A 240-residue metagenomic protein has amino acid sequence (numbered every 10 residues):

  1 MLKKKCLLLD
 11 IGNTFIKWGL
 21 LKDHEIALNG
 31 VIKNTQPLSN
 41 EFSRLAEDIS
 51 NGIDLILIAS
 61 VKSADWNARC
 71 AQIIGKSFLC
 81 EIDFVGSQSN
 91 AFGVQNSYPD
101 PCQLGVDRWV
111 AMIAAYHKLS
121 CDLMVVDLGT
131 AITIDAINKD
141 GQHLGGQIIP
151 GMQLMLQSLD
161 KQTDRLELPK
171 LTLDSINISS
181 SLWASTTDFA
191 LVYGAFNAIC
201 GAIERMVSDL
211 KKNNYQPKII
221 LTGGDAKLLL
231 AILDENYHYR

Functional and structural regions predicted by a protein language model:
M1-A27, A115, C121-H143, L159: Gly/Thr-rich phosphate-binding beta-strand-loop-beta motif of the actin/hexokinase/Hsp70
M1-K3, F92-L123: Conserved phosphate-binding catalytic cores of ATP/NTP-utilizing and phosphoryl-transfer enzymes
M1-N90: N-terminal glycine/serine-rich phosphate-binding loop of ATP-dependent small-molecule kinases, especially carbohydrate
F15, A59-W66, Y193, Y215-L233 (+1 more regions): Glycine-rich phosphate-binding loops at beta-strand->alpha-helix junctions
G30, I176-K218, N236-H238: Adenine-nucleotide phosphate-binding core of ATP-dependent small-molecule kinases
L79-F92, I219, L233-R240: Conserved phosphate-binding/catalytic loops in two-lobed NTP-binding clefts
A91-D100, D140-G141, L233-E235: Glycine/charged-rich beta-loop-alpha catalytic/anionic-binding loops adjacent to active sites
I113, H117-S120, L144-L191: Glycine-rich phosphate-binding loop plus the immediately following alpha-helix
